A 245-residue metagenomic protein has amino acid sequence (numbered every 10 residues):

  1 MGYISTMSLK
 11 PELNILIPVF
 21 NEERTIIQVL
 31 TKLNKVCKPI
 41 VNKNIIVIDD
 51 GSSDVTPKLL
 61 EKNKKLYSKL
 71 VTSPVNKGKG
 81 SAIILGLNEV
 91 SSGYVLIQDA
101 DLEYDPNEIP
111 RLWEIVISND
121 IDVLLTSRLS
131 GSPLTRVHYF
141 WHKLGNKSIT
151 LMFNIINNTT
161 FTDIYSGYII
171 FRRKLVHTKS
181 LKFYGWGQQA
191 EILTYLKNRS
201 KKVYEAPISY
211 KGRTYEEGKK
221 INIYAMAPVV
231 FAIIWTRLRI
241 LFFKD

Functional and structural regions predicted by a protein language model:
M1-E12, I156-T159, L181-D245: Hydrophobic helical membrane-anchoring modules
E22-C37: Short, well-formed alpha-helical segments that are part of the catalytic scaffolds of diverse glycosyltransferases
E22-T25, S52, K79, D105: Donor nucleotide-sugar binding loop of glycosyltransferases
V29, T56, I83, N107-I109 (+1 more regions): Acidic donor-diphosphate engagement hotspot in glycosyltransferases and nucleotidyltransferases that stabilizes
N34, V41-G51, V71-S73: Short beta-strand/loop segment that forms part of the nucleotide-sugar
D49-K58, L102: A conserved acidic beta->alpha catalytic loop
K69, S73-E89, Y94, P106-W186 (+2 more regions): Acceptor/aglycone-binding surface of glycosyltransferases and processive sugar-polymer synthases
